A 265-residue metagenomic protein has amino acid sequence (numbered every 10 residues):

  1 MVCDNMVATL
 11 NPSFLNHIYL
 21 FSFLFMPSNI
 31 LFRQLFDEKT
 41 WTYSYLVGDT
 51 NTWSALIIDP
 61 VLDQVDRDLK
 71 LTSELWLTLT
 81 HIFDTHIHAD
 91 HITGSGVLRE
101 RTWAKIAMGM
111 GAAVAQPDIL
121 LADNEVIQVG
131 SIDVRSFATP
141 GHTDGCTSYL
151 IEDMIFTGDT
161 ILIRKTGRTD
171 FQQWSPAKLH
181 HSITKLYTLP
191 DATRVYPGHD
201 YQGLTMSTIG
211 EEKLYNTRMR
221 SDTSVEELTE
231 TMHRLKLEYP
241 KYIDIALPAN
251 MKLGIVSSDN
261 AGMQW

Functional and structural regions predicted by a protein language model:
L10, L15, P27-I30, H181-R194 (+1 more regions): Accessory terminal helices/loops
F25-L77, S148-G158, R164: Conserved beta-strand hairpin/beta-sheet module of binuclear metal-dependent hydrolase folds, prominently
W41, L62-F137, L214-Y215, R220-D222: Active-site HxH/HxHxD metal-binding segment of metal-dependent hydrolases
L46, V126-I151, T188: Core dinuclear metal-dependent hydrolase active-site scaffold
V47, D59, H86, L98 (+4 more regions): Divalent metal-coordination and catalytic microenvironments
P60, I87, G111-A112, H142-T143 (+4 more regions): Active-site metal-binding loops of divalent metal-dependent hydrolases
I82-I92, T139-D144, V195-Q202: Histidine-centered catalytic micro-motifs
